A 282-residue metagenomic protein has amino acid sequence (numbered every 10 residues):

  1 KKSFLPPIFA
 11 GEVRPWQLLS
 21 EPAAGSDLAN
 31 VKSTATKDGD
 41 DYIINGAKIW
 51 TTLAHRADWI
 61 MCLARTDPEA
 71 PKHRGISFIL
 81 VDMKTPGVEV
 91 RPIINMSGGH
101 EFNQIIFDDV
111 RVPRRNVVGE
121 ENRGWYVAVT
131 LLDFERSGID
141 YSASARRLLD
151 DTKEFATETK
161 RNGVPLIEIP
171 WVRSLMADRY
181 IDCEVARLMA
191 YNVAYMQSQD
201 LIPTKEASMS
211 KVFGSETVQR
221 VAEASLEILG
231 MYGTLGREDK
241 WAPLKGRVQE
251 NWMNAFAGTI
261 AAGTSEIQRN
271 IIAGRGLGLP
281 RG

Functional and structural regions predicted by a protein language model:
K1-E21, K37-Y42: FAD-binding glycine-rich core of flavoenzymes that anchor FAD
Q17, A35, I44-G46, C62 (+7 more regions): Buried hydrophobic positions in well-ordered alpha/beta secondary-structure cores of metabolic enzymes
A24, I49-H55, M96-S97, F134 (+1 more regions): Glycine-rich phosphate/pyrophosphate-binding beta-alpha loops
A24-N30, K37, D41-Y42, I49-T51: Hydrophobic, small-residue-rich alpha-helical packing segments that form membrane-like cores
N45-R91: A short core secondary-structure module
V88-V185, G258, G274: Glycine-rich beta->alpha junctions and the first turn(s) of the following alpha-helix
N122, Y126-F134, G138-S142, L229-G282: Glycine-rich phosphate/cofactor-binding loops in nucleotide/flavin-utilizing enzymes
T157-P170, E184-K240: C-terminal helix-coil-helix/basic helical segment that borders enzyme active sites and/or dimer interfaces and provides
